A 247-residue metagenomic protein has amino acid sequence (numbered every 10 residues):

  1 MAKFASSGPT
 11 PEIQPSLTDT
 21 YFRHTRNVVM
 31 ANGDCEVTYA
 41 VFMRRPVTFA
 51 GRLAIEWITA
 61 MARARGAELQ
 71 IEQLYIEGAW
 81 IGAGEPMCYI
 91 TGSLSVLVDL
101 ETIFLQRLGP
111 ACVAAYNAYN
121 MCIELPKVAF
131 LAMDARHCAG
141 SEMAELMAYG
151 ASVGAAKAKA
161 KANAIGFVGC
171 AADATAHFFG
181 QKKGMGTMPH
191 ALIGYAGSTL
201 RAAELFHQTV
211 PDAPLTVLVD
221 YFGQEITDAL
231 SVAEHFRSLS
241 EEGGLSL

Functional and structural regions predicted by a protein language model:
M1-V98, T102-A111, A115: Flexible, solvent-exposed loop/hinge segments and secondary-structure transition points
A79-I81, C88-S246: Buried, small/hydrophobic-residue-enriched core segments of structured protein domains
